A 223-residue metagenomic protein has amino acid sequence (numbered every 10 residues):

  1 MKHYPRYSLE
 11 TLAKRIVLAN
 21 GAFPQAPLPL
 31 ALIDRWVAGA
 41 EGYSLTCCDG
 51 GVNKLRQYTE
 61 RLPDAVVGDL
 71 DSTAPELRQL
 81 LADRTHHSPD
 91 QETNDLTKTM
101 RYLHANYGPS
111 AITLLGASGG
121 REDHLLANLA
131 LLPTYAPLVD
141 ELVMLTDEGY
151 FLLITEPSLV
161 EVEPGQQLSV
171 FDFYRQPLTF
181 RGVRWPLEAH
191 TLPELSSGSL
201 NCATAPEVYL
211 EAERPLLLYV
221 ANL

Functional and structural regions predicted by a protein language model:
M1-R78: N-terminal beta-strand-loop-alpha-helix module at the start of alpha/beta ligand-binding or catalytic domains
A19-A22, S118, A221-N222: Structural motif
Q25-P27, N94-T97, R121-L126: Short glycine/serine/threonine-rich phosphate/pyrophosphate-binding segments that cradle anionic phosphate groups
N53-Y58, G149-V160: Glycine-rich, charge-decorated loop segments at or immediately adjacent to ligand/cofactor-binding or catalytic sites
L81-Y107: Short phosphate-binding loop-to-helix
L103, A111-E156: Anionic-ligand-binding alpha/beta catalytic cores of soluble enzymes and soluble regulatory domains that recognize
I154-L223: Long, charged alpha-helical interface segments
